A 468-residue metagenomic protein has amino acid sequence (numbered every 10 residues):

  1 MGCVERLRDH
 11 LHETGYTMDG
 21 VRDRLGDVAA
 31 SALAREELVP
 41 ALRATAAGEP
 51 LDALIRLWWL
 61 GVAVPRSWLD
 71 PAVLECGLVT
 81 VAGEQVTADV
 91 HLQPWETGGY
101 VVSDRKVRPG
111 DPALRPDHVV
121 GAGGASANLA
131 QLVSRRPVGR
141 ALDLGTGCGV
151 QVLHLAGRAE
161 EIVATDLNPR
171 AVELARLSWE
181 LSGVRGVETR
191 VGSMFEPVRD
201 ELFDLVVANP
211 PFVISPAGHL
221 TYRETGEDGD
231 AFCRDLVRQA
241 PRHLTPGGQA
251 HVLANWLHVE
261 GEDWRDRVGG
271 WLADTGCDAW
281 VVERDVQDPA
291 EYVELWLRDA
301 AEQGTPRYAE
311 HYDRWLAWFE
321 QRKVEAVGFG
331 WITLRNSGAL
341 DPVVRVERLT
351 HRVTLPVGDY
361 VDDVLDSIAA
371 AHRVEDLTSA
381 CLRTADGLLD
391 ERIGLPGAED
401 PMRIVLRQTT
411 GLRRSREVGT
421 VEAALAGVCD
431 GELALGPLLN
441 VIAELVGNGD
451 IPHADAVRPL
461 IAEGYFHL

Functional and structural regions predicted by a protein language model:
M1-A53, T97, P109, A339-G427 (+2 more regions): Acidic, low-complexity/disordered tracts enriched in E/D and polar residues
P50-V90, Q131-S134, L142, G147 (+2 more regions): Long, charge-rich, low-complexity alpha-helical segments
A82-A141, T146-G157: SAM-dependent Rossmann-like transferase core, predominantly class I methyltransferases with a strong bias toward
G123-A208, I214: Conserved SAM/SAH cofactor-binding pocket of Class I
N168, G229-E283: Conserved Class I SAM-dependent methyltransferase catalytic core
P169, P210-D235: Mobile active-site "lid"/loop adjacent to the S-adenosyl-L-methionine
P289-L365: Flexible, glycine-/basic-rich loop-and-beta segments that form/coincide with the SAM-dependent methyltransferase
